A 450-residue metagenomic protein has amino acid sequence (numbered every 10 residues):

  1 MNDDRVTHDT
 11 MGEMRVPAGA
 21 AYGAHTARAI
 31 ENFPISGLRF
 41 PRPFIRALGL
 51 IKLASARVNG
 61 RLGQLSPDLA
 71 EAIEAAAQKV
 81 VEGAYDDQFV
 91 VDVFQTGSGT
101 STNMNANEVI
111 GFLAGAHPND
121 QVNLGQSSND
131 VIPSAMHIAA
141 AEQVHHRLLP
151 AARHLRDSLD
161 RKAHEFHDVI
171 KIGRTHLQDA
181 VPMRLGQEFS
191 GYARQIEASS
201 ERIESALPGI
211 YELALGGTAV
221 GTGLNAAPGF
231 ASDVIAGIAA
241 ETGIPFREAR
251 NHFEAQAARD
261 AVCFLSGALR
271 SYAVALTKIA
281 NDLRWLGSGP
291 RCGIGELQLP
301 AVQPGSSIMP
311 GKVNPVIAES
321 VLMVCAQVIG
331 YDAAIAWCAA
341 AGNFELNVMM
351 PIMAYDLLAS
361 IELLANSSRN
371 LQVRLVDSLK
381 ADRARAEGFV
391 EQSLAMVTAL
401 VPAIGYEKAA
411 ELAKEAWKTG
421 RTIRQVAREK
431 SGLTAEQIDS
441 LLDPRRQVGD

Functional and structural regions predicted by a protein language model:
M1-D450: Conserved, well-structured ligand/cofactor-binding cores
